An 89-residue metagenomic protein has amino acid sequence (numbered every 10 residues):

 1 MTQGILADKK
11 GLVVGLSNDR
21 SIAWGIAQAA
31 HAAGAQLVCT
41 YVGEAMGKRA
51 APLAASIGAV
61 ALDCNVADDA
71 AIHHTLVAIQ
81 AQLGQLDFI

Functional and structural regions predicted by a protein language model:
M1-F88: Short-chain dehydrogenase/reductase
